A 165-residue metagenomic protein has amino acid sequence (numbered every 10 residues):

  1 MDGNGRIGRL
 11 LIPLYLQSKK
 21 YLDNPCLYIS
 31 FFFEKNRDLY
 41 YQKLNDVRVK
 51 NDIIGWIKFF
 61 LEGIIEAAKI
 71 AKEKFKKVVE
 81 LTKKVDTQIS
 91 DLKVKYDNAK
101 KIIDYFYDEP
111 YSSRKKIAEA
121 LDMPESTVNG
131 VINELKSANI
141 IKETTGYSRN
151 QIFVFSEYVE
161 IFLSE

Functional and structural regions predicted by a protein language model:
M1-K76: Phosphate/pyrophosphate-binding active-site loops
K72-I103: Short alpha-helical segments that sit at the start of domains
L92-Y96, E143-E165: Short, cationic-aromatic polyanion-contact patches
V94-N98, F106, P110, E134-K136 (+1 more regions): A structural signal for short secondary-structure junctions
I103, D108-L121: Short acidic, hydrophobic short linear motifs in intrinsically disordered regions
F106, V128-A138, F153: Basic amphipathic alpha-helical segments that dock to polyanions
